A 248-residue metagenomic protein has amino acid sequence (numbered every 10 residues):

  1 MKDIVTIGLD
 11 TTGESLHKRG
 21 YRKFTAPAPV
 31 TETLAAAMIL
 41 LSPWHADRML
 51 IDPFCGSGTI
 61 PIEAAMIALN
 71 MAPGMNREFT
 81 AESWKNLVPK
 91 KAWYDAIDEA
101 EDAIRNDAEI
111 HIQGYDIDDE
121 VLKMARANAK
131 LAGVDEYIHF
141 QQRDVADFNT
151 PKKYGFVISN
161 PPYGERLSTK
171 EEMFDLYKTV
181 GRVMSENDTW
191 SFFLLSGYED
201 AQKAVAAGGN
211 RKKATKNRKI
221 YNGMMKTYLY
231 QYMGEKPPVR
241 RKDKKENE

Functional and structural regions predicted by a protein language model:
M1-R22: Non-catalytic substrate-recognition/targeting regions of SAM-dependent transferases
I4-T6, D47-L50, H111, F156 (+1 more regions): Beta-sheet entry/capping signal
E14-S15, P162-R166: A short, flexible beta-alpha/helix-coil linker loop
G20-V30: Class I SAM-dependent methyltransferase Rossmann-like catalytic core, especially the SAM/SAH-binding loop
V30-N149, E165-R166, E172-F174: Conserved S-adenosyl-L-methionine
E109-H111, Y115, D119-M124, N149 (+1 more regions): Conserved Class I SAM-dependent methyltransferase catalytic core
F140-Q141, V157-S159: Low-complexity, glycine/alanine/valine/leucine- and proline-rich hydrophobic stretches
A146-I158: A short acidic, Gly/Pro-enriched loop at the edge of an enzyme's catalytic core that lines a small-molecule cofactor
